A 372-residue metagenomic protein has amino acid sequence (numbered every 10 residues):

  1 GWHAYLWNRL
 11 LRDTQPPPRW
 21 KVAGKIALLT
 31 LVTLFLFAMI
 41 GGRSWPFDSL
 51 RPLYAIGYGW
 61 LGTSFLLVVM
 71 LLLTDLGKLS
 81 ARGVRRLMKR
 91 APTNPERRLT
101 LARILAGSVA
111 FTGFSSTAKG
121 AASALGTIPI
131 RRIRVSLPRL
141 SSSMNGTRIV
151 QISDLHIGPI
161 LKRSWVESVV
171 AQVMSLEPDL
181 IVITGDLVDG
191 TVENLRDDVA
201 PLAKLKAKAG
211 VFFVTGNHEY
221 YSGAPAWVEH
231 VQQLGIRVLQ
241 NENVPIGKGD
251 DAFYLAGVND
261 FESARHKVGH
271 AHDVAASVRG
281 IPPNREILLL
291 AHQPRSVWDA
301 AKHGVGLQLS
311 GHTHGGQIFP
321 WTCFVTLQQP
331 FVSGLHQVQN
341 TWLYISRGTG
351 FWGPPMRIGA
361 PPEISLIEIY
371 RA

Functional and structural regions predicted by a protein language model:
G1-G126: Non-catalytic terminal accessory segments
R131-R132, S136-A372: Soluble catalytic domains of enzymes that build or remodel membrane lipids, polysaccharides, and related
